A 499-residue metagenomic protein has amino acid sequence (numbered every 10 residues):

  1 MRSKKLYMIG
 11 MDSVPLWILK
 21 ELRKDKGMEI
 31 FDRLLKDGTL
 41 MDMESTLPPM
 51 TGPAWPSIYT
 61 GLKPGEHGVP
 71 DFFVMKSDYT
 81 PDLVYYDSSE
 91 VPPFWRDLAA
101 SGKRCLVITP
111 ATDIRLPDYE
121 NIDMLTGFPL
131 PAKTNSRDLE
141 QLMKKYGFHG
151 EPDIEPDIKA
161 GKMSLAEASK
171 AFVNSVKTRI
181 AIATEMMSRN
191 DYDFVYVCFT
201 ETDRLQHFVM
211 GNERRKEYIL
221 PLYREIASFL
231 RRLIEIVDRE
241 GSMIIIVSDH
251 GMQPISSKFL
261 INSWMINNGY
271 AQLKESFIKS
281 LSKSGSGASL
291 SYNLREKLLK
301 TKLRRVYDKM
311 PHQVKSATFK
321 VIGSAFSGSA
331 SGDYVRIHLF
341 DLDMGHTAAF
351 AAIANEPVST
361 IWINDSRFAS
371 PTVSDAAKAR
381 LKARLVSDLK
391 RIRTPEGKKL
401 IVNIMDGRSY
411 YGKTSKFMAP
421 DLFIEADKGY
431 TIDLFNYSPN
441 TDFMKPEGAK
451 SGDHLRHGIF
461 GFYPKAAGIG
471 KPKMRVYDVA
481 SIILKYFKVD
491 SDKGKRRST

Functional and structural regions predicted by a protein language model:
R2, F72-A99, A160-M163, L233-M243 (+1 more regions): Secreted, luminal/periplasmic, and some membrane-associated catalytic domains that remodel anionic oxygen-ester
R2-K5, S13-Y146, S282-T318: Active-site nucleophile/metal-coordination loop of metallo-enzymes that catalyze phosphate/sulfate and related
S3-L19, L34, I58, L98 (+9 more regions): Beta-strand elements within well-structured catalytic alpha/beta cores of enzymes that handle phosphate/sulfate esters
L16-I18, T51-G52, E66-G68, D113-M124 (+7 more regions): Short catalytic/ligand-binding loop motif for oxyanion handling, primarily in non-cytosolic enzymes, centered on
L22-K26, I122-M124, M210-K216, K258-N267 (+1 more regions): Short secondary-structure boundary/capping segments
Y119-R179: Formylglycine-dependent
S169-V195, T202-I246, K378-R393: A long, amphipathic alpha-helix that forms part of the scaffold/cap immediately adjacent to metal-dependent active
E425-V479: Low-complexity, glycine/alanine/valine/leucine- and proline-rich hydrophobic stretches
